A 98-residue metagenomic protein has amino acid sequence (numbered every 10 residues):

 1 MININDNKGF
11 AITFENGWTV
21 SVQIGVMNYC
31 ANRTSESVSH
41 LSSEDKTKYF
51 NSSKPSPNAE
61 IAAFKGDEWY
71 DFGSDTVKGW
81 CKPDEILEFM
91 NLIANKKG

Functional and structural regions predicted by a protein language model:
M1-G98: Catalytic phosphate/metal-binding cores of nucleic-acid and nucleotide-processing enzymes, i.e., regions that mediate
